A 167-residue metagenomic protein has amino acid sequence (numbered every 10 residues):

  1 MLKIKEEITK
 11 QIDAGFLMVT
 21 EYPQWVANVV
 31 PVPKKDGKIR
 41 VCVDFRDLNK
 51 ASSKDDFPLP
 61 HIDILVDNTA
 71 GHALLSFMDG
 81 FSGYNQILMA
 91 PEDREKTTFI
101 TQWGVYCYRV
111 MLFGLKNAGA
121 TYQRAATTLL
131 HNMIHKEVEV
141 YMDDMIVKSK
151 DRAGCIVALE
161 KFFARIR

Functional and structural regions predicted by a protein language model:
M1-R167: Retroelement reverse transcriptase polymerase core
